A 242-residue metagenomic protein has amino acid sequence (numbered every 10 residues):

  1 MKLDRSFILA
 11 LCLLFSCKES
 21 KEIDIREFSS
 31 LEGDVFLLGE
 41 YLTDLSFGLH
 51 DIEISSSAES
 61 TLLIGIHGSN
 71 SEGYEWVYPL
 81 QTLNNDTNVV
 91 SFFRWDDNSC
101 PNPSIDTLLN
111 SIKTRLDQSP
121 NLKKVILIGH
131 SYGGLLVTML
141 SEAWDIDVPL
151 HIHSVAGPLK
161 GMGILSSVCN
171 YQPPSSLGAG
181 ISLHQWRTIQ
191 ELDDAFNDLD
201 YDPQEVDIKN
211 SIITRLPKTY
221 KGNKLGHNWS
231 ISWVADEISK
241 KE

Functional and structural regions predicted by a protein language model:
K2-A10: Sec-dependent signal peptide recognition, specifically the positively charged N-region followed immediately by
A10-K18: Hydrophobic h-region of N-terminal signal peptides that target proteins for export in Gram-negative bacteria
C17-K123: Active-site catalytic motif of lipid deacylating hydrolases and related acyltransferases
L63, V90-N98, N102-D193: Serine-dependent carboxylesterase/thioesterase catalytic core of lipase-like alpha/beta-hydrolase/SGNH enzymes
S71, G134, I231: Alpha-helical and His/Cys-centered functional microenvironments
L80-L83, W144-D145, C169-Q172, D202-Q204: Glycine-rich, phosphate-binding/catalytic loops in enzymes
Y171-E242: C-terminal catalytic-base region of ester-bond hydrolases, centering on the histidine of the charge-relay
